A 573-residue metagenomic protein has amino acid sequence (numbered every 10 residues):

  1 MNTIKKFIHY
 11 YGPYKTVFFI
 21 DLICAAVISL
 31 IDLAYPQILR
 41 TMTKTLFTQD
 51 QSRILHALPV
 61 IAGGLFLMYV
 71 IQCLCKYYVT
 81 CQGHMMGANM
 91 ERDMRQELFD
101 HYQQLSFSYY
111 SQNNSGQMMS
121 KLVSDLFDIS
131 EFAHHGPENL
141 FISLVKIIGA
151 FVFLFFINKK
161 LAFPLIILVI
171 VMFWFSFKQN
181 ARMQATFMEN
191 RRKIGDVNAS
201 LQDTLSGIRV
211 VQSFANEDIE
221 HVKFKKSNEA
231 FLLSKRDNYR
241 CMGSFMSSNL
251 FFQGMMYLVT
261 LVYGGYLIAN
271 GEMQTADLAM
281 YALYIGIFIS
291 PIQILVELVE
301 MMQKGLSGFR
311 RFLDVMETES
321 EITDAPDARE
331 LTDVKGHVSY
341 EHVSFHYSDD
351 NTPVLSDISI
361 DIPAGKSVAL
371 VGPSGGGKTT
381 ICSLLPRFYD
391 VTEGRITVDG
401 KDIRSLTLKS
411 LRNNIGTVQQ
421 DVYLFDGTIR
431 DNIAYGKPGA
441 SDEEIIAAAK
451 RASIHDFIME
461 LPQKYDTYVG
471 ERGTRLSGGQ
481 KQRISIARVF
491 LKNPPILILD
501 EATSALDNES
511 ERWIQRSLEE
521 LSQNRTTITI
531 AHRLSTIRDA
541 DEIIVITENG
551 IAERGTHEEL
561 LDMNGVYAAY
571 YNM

Functional and structural regions predicted by a protein language model:
N2, Y11, G83-G87, Q103-I148 (+1 more regions): Juxtamembrane loop-to-helix connectors within ABC transporter transmembrane domains
P13, V17-V27, L65-M68, H135-E189 (+2 more regions): Transmembrane helices of ABC transporter permease
T16, F107-S108, S124-A133, P137 (+9 more regions): An intracellular "coupling" helix at the cytosolic face of ABC transporter transmembrane type-1 domains
F18-Y78, F155-K160, G271-T275: Transmembrane helix-loop-helix hairpins at lipid-water interfaces of multipass membrane proteins, especially the type-1
G64-Q72, K76, V169-F173, M242-M256 (+1 more regions): Hydrophobic alpha-helical segments in the permease module
K193, N216, R240, F288-V315: Cytosolic ends of transmembrane helices, especially the final helix of ABC transmembrane type-1 domains
L331-M573: ABC-type nucleotide-binding domain
